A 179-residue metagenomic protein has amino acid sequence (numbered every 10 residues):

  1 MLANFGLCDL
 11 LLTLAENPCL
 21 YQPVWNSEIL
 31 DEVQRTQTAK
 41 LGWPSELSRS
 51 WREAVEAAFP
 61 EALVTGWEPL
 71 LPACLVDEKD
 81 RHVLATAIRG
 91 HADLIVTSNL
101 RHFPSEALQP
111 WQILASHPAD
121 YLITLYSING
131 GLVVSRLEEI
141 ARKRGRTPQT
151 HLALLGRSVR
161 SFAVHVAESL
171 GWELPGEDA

Functional and structural regions predicted by a protein language model:
L2, L71-K79, R101-P104: Acidic, metal-coordinating catalytic cores used for nucleic-acid/nucleotide bond scission and strand-transfer chemistry
G6-K40: PIN/NYN-family metal-dependent endoribonuclease catalytic core
L7, K79-D80: Amphipathic coiled-coil/heptad-repeat helices and related helical stalk/stem segments that mediate oligomerization
W43-S50: A metal-dependent, Asp-based hydrolase signature
E53, A57-P60: Ligand-binding beta-strand-loop-alpha-helix segment within the catalytic cores of soluble metabolic enzymes
P60-A73: Short, basic, glycine/proline-bearing loop/turn elements
R81-I113: Acidic, metal-binding active-site segment of PIN/NYN-like and related structure-specific nucleases
R101-A179: Acidic, PIN/NYN-like endoribonuclease modules and their adjacent C-terminal/linker elements
